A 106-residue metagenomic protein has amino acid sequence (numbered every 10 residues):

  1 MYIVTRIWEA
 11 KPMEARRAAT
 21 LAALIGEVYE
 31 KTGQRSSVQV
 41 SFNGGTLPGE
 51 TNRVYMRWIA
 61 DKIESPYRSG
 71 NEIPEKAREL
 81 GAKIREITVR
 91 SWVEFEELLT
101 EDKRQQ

Functional and structural regions predicted by a protein language model:
Y2-E9, Y55: Active-site-flanking beta-strand signature of metal-NTP-handling nucleotidyl enzymes and homologous cyclase-like
A10-T20: Short, surface-exposed ligand-recognition loops at beta-strand->loop->(often short) alpha-helix junctions that present
K11-M13, D61-I63, T100: Short coil/turn motifs at secondary-structure junctions
R16-A18, P66-R68, K103-Q105: Short acidic, gly/pro-rich beta-turn/loop elements at beta-sheet edges and active-site/ligand-binding grooves
L24-Q39, G49-E50, R57-F95: An amphipathic, aromatic/His-enriched active-site/gating alpha helix that lines ligand/cofactor pockets
N43-T46: N-terminal secretory/targeting leader peptides
E96-Q106: Short, low-order "capping/linker" segments at domain edges
